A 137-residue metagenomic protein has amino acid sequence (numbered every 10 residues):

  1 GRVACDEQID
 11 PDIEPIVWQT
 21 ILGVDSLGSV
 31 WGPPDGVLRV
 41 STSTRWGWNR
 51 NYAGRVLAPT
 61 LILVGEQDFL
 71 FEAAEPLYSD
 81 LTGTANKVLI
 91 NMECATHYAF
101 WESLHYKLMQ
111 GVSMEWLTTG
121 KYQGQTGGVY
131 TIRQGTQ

Functional and structural regions predicted by a protein language model:
G1-P34: Alpha/beta-hydrolase-fold enzymes
G32-Y52: Active-site nucleophile elbow and catalytic-triad environment of alpha/beta-hydrolase enzymes
A53-L57, D80-T84: Short, conserved loop/helix-junction motifs that constitute active-site signature segments in enzyme catalytic cores
V56, I62-V64: Short beta-strand/loop motif that positions the catalytic acidic residue of the alpha/beta-hydrolase fold
T60, K87-V88: Short, conserved active-site loop motifs that form the nucleotide-linked donor/cofactor pocket
V64-E75: Conserved alpha/beta-hydrolase "acid-adjacent" motif
T82-A85, S103-L104, E115-Q137: Alpha/beta-hydrolase-fold serine-hydrolase catalytic core, especially in secreted/extracellular enzymes
L89, A95-L108, Q125: Catalytic histidine-centered segment of alpha/beta-hydrolase-like enzymes
